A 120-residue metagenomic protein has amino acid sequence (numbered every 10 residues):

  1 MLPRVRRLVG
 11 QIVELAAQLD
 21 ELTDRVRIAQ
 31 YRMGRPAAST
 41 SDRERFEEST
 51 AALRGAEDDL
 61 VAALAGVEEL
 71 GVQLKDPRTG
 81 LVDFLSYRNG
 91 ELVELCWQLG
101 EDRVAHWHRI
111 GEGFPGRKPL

Functional and structural regions predicted by a protein language model:
M1-R32: Long, hydrophobic N-terminal alpha-helical segment
Q18-L19, R25, R32, S39 (+3 more regions): Solvent-exposed, non-transmembrane amphipathic alpha-helical segments
E21-R54: Structured domain cores in non-transmembrane regions
R54, D58-L120: Glycine-rich, aromatic-bearing surface loops/beta-hairpins
